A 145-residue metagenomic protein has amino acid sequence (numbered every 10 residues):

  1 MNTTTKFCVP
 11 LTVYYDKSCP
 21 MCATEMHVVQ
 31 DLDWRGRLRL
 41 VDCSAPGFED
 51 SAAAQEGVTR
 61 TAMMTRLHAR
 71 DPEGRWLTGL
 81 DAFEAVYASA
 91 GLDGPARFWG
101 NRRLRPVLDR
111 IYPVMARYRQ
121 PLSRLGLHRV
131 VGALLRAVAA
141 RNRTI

Functional and structural regions predicted by a protein language model:
N2-D31: Local sequence-structure signature of Cys/Sec-based thiol-disulfide redox active-site neighborhoods
P10, R37, R66: A residue-level signal for beta-strand positions that form part of recognition/binding surfaces within mature
W34-D50: Thiol-based oxidoreductase modules, predominantly thioredoxin-like and allied folds used for disulfide exchange
G47-I145: Thiol/selenol-based redox catalytic cores and closely related redox-interacting motifs
